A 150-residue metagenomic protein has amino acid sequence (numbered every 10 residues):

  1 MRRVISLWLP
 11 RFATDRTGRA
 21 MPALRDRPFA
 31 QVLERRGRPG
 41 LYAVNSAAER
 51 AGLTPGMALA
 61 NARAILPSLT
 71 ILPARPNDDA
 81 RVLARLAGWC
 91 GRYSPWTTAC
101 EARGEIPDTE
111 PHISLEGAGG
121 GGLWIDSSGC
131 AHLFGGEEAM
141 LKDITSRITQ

Functional and structural regions predicted by a protein language model:
M1-A131, G136-S146: Residues that scaffold, gate, or flank divalent-cation-dependent active/transport sites
